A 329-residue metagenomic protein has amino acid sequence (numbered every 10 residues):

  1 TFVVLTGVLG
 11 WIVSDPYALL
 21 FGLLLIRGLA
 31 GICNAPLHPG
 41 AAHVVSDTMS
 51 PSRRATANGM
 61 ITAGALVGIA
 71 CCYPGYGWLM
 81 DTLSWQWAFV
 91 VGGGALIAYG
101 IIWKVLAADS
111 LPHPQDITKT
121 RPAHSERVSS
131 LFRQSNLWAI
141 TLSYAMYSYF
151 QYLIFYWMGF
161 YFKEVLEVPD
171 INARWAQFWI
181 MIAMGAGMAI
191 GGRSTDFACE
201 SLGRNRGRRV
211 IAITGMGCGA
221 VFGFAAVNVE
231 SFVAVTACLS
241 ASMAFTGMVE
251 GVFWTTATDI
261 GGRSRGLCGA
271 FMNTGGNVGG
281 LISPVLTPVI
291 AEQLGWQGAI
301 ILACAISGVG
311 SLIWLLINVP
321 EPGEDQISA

Functional and structural regions predicted by a protein language model:
T1-Y17, G217-E230: C-terminal ends and interior cores of transmembrane alpha-helices in multi-pass membrane transporters/permeases
F2-L5, A18-P36, V233-M248: Hydrophobic core of transmembrane alpha-helices in multi-pass small-molecule transporters, especially MFS/SLC-type
L24-L66: Cytoplasmic helix-loop-helix junction between adjacent transmembrane helices in 12-TM secondary transporters
P36-M49, G247-G261: Intracellular juxtamembrane helix-capping segments at the cytosolic ends of symmetry-related transmembrane helices
I61-L111: Helix-loop-helix hairpin linking two adjacent transmembrane segments in secondary transporters
K104-R127, G323-A329: Flexible cytoplasmic inter-helical loops of multi-pass small-molecule transporters
Q134-A189, G247-E250, W254, T258: Extracytoplasmic gate region of multi-pass secondary transporters
N205-F253: C-terminal transmembrane helical hairpin of 12-TM major facilitator-type secondary transporters
